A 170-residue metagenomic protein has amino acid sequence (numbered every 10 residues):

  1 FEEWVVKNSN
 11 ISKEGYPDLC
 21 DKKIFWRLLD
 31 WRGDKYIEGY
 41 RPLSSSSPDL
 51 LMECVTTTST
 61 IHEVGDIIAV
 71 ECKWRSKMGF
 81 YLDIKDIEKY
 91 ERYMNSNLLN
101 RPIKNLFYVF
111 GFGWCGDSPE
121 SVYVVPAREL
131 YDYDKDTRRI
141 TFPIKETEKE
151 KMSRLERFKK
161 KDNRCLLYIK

Functional and structural regions predicted by a protein language model:
F1-L43, T56-T57, L99-R101: Acidic-basic catalytic patches of nuclease active cores, encompassing PD-(D/E)XK and other metal-cofactor nuclease
R27-G33, E71-W74, G111-G113: Short loop/turn segments at strand-loop or loop-helix junctions that form parts of catalytic or ligand-binding pockets
D34-G39, W74-F80: Surface-exposed cleft-lining segments at the edges of enzyme active sites
S46: Beta-rich catalytic cores
L50-T56, H62-S76: Conserved catalytic cores of phosphodiester-cleaving nucleases, focusing on short active-site segments
I68, R75-L99: Mg2+/Mn2+-dependent nuclease catalytic core
M94-D132: Nucleic-acid nuclease catalytic cores
S121-K170: Intrinsically disordered, low-complexity terminal regions enriched in charged/polar residues
